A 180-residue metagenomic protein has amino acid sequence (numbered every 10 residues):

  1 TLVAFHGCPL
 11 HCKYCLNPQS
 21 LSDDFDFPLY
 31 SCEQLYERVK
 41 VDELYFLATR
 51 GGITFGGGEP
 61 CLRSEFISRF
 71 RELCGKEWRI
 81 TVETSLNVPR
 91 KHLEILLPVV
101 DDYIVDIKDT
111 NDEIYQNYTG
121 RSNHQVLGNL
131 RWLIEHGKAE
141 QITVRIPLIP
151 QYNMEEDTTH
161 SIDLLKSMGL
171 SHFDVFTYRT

Functional and structural regions predicted by a protein language model:
T1-Y30: Canonical Radical SAM [4Fe-4S] cluster-binding loop centered on the CxxxCxxC motif and its immediate flanking residues
Y36, K40-G52, G56-R179: Conserved AdoMet/S-adenosylmethionine-binding subsite of the radical SAM
